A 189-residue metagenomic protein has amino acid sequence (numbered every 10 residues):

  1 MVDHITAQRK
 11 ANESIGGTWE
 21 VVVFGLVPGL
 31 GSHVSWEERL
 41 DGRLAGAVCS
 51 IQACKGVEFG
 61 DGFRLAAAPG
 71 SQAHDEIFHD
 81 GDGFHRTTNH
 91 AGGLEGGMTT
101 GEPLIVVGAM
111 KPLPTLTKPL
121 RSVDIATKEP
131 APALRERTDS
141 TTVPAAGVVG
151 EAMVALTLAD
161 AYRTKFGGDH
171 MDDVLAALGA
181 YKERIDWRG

Functional and structural regions predicted by a protein language model:
M1-H4, N12: Noncatalytic alpha-helical scaffolds and linker/capping helices
V2, G42-C49, V107, G147-D160: Predominant activation on well-ordered alpha-helical scaffold segments within soluble catalytic domains
H4, V27, G31, G60 (+7 more regions): A near-ubiquitous, low-amplitude feature marking generic local secondary-structure context
Q8: Active-site-facing substrate-recognition patch
A11-E129: Glycine-rich anion/phosphate-binding loop at the beta-strand->alpha-helix junction
T115-G189: Internal helix-turn-beta structural module
